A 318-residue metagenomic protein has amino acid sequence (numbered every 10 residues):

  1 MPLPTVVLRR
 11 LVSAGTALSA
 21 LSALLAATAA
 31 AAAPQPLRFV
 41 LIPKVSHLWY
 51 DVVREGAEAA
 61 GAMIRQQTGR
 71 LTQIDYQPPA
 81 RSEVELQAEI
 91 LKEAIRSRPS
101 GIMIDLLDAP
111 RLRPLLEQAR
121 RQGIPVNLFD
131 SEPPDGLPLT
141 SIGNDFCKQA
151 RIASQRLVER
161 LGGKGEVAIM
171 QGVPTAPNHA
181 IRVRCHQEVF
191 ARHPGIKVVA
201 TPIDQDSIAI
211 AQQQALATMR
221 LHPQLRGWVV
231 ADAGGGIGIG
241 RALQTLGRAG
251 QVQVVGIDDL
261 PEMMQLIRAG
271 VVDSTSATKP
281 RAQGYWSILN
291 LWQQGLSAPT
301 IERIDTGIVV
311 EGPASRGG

Functional and structural regions predicted by a protein language model:
V7-S13: N-terminal export leaders
A33-Q35, N178, V189-F190, K279-G318: Hinge/cleft segment of the Venus flytrap/periplasmic-binding protein
R38-G61, D75-A88, D105-A109, Q171-A180 (+1 more regions): Extracytoplasmic "Venus flytrap"
V52-R65, Q149-A153, P177-I196, I210 (+4 more regions): Short, solvent-exposed amphipathic alpha-helices that sit in or adjacent to ligand/effector-binding or catalytic
M63-R81, E166-Q171, Q187-I208: Short beta-strand elements in bilobed, periplasmic/extracellular small-molecule ligand-binding domains
Q87, I142-V167, A209-Q212, D259-M263 (+1 more regions): Hydrophobic alpha-helical segments within soluble ligand-binding/sensing domains
G101-R120, H186, A200, D204-Q265: Hydrophobic alpha-helical
P110-K148, E166, L260-R268, V272: Flexible loop/hinge segments that line or gate small-molecule binding clefts
